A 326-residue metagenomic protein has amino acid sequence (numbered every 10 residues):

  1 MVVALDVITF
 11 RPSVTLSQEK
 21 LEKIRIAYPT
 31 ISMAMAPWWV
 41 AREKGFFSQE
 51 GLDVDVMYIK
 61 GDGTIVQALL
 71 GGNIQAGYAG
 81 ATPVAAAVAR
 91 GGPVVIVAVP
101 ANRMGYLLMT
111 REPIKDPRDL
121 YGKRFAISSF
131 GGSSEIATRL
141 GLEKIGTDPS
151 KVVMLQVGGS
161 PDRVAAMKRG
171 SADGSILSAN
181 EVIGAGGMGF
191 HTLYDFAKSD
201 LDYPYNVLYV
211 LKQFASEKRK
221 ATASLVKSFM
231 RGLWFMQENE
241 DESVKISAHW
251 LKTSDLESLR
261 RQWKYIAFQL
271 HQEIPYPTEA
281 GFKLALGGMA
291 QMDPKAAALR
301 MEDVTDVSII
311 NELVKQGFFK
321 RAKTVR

Functional and structural regions predicted by a protein language model:
M1-E22, R321-R326: Short, low-complexity disordered leader/linker segments with a strong preference for bacterial N-terminal type II
P12, W39, A85, R139 (+4 more regions): Predominant activation on well-ordered alpha-helical scaffold segments within soluble catalytic domains
L16-N180, F190-F196, L201-D202: Short, glycine-/small- and polar/acidic-enriched structural segments that line small-molecule recognition paths
Y28, P100-T110, G187-K218, T222 (+4 more regions): Periplasmic-binding protein-like
S133-D148, V152, S228-R261, E302-T305 (+2 more regions): Ligand-binding clefts/hinges and TM-proximal coupling segments of bilobed small-molecule sensing domains
A166-R169, G174, A185-G187, T192-L193 (+5 more regions): A residue-level marker of the well-folded mature domains of exported/periplasmic proteins
E217-A298: Secondary-structure end/capping motifs
L286, A290-R326: Conserved C-terminal helix/tail region of periplasmic/extracytoplasmic solute-binding proteins
